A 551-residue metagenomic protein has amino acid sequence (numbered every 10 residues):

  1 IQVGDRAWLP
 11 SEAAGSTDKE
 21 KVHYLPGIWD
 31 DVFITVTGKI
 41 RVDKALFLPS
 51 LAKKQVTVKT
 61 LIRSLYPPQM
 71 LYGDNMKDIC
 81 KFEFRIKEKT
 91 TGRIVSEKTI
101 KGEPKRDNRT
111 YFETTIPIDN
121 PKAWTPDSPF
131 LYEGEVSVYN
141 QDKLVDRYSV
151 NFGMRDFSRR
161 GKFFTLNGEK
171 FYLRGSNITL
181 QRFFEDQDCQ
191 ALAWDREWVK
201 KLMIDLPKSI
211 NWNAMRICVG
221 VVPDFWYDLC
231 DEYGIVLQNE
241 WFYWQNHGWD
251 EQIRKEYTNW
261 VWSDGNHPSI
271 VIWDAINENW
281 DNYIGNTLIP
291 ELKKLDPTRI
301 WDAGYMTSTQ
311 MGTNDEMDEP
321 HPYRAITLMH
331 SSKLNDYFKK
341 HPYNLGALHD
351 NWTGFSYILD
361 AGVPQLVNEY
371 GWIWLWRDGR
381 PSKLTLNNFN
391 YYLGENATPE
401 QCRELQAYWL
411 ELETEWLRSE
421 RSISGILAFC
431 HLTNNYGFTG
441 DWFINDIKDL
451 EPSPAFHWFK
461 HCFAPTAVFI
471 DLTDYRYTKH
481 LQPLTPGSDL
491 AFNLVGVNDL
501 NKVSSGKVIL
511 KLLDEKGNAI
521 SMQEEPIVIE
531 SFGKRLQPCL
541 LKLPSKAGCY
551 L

Functional and structural regions predicted by a protein language model:
I1-I217, L237, E256-N259, V271-I272 (+5 more regions): Secreted/periplasmic carbohydrate-active enzymes, especially glycoside hydrolases
V199-L202, A214-I447: Substrate-binding/catalytic cleft of secreted carbohydrate-active enzymes, primarily glycoside hydrolases
